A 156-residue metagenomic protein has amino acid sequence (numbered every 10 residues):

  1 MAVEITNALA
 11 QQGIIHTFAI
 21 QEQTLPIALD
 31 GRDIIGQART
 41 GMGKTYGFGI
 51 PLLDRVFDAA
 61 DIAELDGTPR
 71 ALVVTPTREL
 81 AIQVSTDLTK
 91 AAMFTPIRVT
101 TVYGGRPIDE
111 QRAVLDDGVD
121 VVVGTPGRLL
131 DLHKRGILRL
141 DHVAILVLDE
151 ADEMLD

Functional and structural regions predicted by a protein language model:
M1-Q37, G47: Conserved pre-motif I regulatory segment
E4-N7, Q11-I15, I62-K134, H142-I145: Conserved nucleic-acid-binding Ia/Ib motif block in the N-terminal RecA-like helicase ATPase lobe
E22-I34, K44-L65, I82, T86-A91 (+1 more regions): Walker A/P-loop NTP-binding motif
I27-A28, V114, L138: Conserved alpha-helical segment in the helical subdomain of ABC-type ATPase nucleotide-binding domains
I35, E79, M154: A short, conserved beta-strand element in the Rossmann-like catalytic core that flanks the donor/metal-binding loop
A38-M42: The conserved Walker
T45-Y46, A81, R112, D156: Alpha-helix N-cap/helix-start motif
R139-D156: Post-DEXD/H (motif II) to motif III coupling segment of the RecA-like Helicase ATP-binding lobe
